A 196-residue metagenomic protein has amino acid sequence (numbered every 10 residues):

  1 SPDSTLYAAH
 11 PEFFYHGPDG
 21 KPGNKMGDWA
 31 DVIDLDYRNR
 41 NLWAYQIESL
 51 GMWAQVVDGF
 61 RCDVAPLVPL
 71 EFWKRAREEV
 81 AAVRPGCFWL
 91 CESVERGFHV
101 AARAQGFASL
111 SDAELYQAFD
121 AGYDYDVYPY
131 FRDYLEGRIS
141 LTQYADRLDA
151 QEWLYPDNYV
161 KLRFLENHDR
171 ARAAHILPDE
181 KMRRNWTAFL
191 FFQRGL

Functional and structural regions predicted by a protein language model:
S1-A54, R75-A76, A82, H99: Substrate-binding/active-site clefts of carbohydrate-active enzymes
D3-S4, H10-E12, W29-D34, Y116 (+4 more regions): Generic secondary-structure boundary/loop-capping signal
D28-W43, D58-L67, Y128-I139, D169-D179: The substrate-binding groove and active-site-proximal loops of carbohydrate-active enzymes, especially glycoside
E48-G51, D58, D63-P156, K161 (+1 more regions): Active-site-proximal helices and loops of the catalytic beta/alpha 8
E152-P178: Active-site clefts of carbohydrate-active enzymes
R183-N185: Conserved interdomain hinge at the start of the Helicase C-terminal
F192: Oxidoreductase and adenylate-handling cofactor-binding alpha/beta cores
